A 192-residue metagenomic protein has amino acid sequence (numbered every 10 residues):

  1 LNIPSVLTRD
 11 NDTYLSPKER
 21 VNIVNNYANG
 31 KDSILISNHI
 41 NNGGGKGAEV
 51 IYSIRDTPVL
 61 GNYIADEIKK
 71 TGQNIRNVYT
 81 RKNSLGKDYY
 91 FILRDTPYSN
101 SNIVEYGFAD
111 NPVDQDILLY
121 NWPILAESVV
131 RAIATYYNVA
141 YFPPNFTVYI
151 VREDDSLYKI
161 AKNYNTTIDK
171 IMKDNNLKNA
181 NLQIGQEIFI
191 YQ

Functional and structural regions predicted by a protein language model:
L1-L60: Catalytic-core regions of hydrolytic enzymes
N2-I3, N25-N29, A65-Q73, P123 (+5 more regions): Sec-exported extracytoplasmic/periplasmic mature domains
T8-Y14, G47-R55, P112-Y120, I150 (+1 more regions): Second-shell loop/turn segments in exported
K18-V21, A48, P58-A65, A126 (+3 more regions): Extracytoplasmic/secreted envelope proteins and their assembly/folding machinery, especially bacterial periplasmic
Y27, I34-N41, G45, R81-P144: Active-site-adjacent mobile loop/cap segments within catalytic or ligand-binding domains
D56-N83: Active-site-adjacent substrate-binding region of metalloamidase/peptidase-like peptide-processing proteins
P143-N165, D169, Q186, Q192: Primarily a LysM-type cell-wall glycan-binding module
L182-Q183: Short, well-ordered loop/turn sites that connect or cap secondary structure elements
